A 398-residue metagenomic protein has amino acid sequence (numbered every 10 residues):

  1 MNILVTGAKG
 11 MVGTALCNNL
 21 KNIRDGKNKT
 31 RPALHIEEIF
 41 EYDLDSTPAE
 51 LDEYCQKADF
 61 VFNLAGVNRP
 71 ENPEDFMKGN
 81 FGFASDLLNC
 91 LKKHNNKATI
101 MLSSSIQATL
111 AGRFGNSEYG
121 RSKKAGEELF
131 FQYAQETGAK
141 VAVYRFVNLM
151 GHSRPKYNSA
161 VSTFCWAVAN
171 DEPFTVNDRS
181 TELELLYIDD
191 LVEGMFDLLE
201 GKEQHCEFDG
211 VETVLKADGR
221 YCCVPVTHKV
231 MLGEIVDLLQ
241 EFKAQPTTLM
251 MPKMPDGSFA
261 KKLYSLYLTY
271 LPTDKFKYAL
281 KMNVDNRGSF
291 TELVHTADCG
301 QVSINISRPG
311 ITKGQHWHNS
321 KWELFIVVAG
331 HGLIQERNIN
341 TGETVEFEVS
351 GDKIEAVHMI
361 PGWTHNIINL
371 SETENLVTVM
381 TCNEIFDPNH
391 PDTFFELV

Functional and structural regions predicted by a protein language model:
M1-G26: N-terminal Rossmann NAD(P)H-binding glycine-rich loop of SDR-like oxidoreductase domains
L44-G82, D86, C90-K93, Q107-F114: NAD(P)H-binding glycine-rich loop region in Rossmannoid oxidoreductase-like domains and their noncatalytic homologs
S85-K124, T137, A142: Conserved Rossmann-fold NAD(P)-dependent oxidoreductase catalytic core, especially the SDR/UDP-sugar
F131-L183, I188-K202, I235: NAD(P)-dependent short-chain dehydrogenase/reductase
D197, G201-M282: Mid/C-terminal beta-alpha module of Rossmann-like enzyme folds, strongest in SDR-family dehydrogenases/epimerases
D274-Q315: A short glycine-rich, His/Asp/Glu-containing loop-to-beta-strand
N338-W363: Short acidic-glycine-tyrosine-enriched beta hairpin
T341-G342, I368-V398: Double-stranded beta-helix
